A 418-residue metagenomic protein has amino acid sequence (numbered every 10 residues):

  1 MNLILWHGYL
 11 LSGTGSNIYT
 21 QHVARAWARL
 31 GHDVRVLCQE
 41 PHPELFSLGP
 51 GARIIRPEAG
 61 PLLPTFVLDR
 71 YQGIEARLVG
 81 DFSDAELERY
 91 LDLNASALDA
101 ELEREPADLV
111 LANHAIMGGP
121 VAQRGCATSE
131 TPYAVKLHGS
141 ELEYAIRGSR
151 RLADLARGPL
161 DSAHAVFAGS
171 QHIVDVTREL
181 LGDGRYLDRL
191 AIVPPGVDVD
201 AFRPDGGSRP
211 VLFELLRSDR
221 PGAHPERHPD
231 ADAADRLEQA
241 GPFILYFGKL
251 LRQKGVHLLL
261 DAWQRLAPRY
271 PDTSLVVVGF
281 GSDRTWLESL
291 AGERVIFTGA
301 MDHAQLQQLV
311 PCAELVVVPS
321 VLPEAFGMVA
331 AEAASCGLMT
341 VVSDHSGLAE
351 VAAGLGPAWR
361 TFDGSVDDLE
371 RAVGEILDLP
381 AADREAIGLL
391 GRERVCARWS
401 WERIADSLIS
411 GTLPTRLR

Functional and structural regions predicted by a protein language model:
M1-E58, E402: N-terminal subdomain of nucleotide-sugar transferases
V36-E105: A conserved catalytic-core segment of Leloir-type glycosyltransferases
H172, G196: Carbohydrate-associated surface elements
F213-K254, L260-W263: Conserved donor-binding/catalytic core segment of Leloir-type glycosyltransferases
S274, R284-Q308: Nucleotide-activated donor-binding/catalytic signature segment of Leloir-type glycosyltransferases, i.e., the conserved
M339-V342: Short hydrophobic beta-strand element within catalytic cores of glycosyltransferases and related nucleotide-activated
G354, A358-D367, E375-A381: Conserved acidic donor-binding segment of nucleotide-sugar-dependent glycosyltransferases
A382-A397: A short, well-ordered alpha-helix in the C-terminal region of glycosyltransferases
